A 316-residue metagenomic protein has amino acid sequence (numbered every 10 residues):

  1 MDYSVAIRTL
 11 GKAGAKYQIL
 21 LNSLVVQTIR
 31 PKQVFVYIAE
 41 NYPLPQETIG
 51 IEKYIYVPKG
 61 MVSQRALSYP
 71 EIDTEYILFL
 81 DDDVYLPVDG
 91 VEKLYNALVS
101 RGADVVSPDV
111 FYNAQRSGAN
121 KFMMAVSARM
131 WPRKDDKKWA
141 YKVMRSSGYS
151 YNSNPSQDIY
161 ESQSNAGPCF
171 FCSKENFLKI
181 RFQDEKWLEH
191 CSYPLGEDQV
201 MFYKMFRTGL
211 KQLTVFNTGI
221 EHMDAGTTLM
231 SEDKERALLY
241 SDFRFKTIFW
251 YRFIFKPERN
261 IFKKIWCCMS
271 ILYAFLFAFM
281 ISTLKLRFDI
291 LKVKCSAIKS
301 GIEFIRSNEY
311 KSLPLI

Functional and structural regions predicted by a protein language model:
I19-P31: Short, acidic, metal-binding catalytic loop of nucleotide-sugar glycosyltransferases
Y56-I72: Glycine-rich, basic loop-to-helix element that forms the pyrophosphate-binding segment of sugar-nucleotide handling
M61, K138-C172, Y193-P194, L229-M230: A recurrent flexible, glycine/aromatic-enriched loop bordering the glycosyltransferase active site that acts as
I77: Short aromatic/hydrophobic "clamp" motif used to bind/position activated sugar donors
D81-Y85: The conserved acidic donor/metal-binding loop of glycosyltransferases
D89-D135: Conserved donor NDP-sugar-binding/catalytic core segment of glycosyltransferases
N165-G167, L188-Y203: Acidic donor-binding loop at a coil-to-helix junction in glycosyltransferase catalytic cores that engages
R207, K211-L286: Active-site-adjacent helix/loop segment of glycosyltransferases that harbors family-specific signature motifs
